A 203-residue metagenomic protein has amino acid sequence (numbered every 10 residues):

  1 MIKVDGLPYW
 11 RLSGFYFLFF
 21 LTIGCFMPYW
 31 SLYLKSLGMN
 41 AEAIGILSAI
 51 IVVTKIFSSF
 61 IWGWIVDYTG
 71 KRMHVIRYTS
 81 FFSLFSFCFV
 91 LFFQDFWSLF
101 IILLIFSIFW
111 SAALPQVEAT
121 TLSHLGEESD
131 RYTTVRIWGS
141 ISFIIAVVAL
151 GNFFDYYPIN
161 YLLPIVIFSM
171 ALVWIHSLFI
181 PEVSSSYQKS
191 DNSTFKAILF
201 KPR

Functional and structural regions predicted by a protein language model:
M1-L7, S177-R203: Juxtamembrane intracellular "pre-TM" segments in multi-pass secondary transporters
I2-K55, R203: Helix-loop boundary and gating motifs at the non-cytosolic
F17, S86-V90, F96-L114, T120: Hydrophobic core of transmembrane alpha-helices in multi-pass small-molecule transporters, especially MFS/SLC-type
V52-F60, F143-I144, V148: Residue-level signature of mid-helix packing/kink "hotspots" within the transmembrane helices of 12-pass Major
F57-K71, F154-D155: Helix-to-loop junctions at the C-terminal end of transmembrane segments in multipass secondary transporters
H74-F89, I167: Structural signature of the two symmetry-related core transmembrane helices
L84, A146, Y161-F179: Symmetry-related core transmembrane helices of the 12-TM Major Facilitator Superfamily/SLC fold
S129-L150: Glycine-rich segments within core transmembrane alpha-helices of 12-TM secondary carriers
